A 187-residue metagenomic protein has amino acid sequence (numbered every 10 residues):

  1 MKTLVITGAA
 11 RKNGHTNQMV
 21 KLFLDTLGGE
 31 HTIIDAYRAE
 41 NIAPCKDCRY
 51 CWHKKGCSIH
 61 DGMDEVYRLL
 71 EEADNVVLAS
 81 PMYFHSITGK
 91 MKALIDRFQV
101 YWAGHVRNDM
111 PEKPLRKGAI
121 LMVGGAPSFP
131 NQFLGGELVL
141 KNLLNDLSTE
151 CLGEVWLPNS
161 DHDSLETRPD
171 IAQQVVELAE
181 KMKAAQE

Functional and structural regions predicted by a protein language model:
M1-A103, H162-L165, P169-E187: N-terminal beta1-alpha1-beta2 submodule of the flavodoxin-like/Rossmannoid cofactor-binding fold
V106-L152: Short, glycine-/small-residue-rich phosphate/pyrophosphate-handling segment
G153-P158: Beta-strand-loop-alpha "switch" segments that mediate conformational coupling across diverse proteins
